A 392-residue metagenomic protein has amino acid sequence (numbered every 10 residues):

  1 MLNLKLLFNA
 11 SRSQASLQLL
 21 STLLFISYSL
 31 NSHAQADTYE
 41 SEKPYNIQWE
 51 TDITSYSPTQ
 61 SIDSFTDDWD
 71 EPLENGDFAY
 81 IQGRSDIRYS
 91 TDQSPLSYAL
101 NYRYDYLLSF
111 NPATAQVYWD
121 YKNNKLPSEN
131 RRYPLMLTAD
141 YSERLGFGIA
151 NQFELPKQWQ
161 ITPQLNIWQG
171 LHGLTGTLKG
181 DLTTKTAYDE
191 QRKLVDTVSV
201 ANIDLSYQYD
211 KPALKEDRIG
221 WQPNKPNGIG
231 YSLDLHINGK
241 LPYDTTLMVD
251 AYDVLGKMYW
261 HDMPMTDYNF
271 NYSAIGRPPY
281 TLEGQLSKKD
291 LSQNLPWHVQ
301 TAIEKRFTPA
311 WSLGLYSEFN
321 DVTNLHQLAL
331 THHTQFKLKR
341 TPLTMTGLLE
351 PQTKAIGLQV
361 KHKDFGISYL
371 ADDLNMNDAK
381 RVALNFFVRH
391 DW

Functional and structural regions predicted by a protein language model:
M1-S13: N-terminal secretory signal peptides that target proteins for export/translocation
S27-N31: N-terminal signal peptide c-region/cleavage motif recognized by signal peptidases
S32-A36: Boundary at the C-terminal end of the N-terminal hydrophobic targeting segment
D37-P223, Y268-L282, I367-W392: A subset of solvent-exposed loop/turn segments in beta-rich extracellular surface proteins, enriched in glycine
E42-N46, T91-P95, E154-Q160, K240-T246 (+4 more regions): Strand-connecting loop/turn motifs
A79-G83, Y102, E143-L145, I167-Q169 (+5 more regions): Transmembrane beta-barrel architecture of outer-membrane proteins
G83-D92, L145-K157, Y231-G239, D253 (+4 more regions): Residues on the lipid-exposed face of transmembrane beta-strands in outer-membrane beta-barrel proteins
H261-W392: Outer membrane beta-barrel transmembrane domains
